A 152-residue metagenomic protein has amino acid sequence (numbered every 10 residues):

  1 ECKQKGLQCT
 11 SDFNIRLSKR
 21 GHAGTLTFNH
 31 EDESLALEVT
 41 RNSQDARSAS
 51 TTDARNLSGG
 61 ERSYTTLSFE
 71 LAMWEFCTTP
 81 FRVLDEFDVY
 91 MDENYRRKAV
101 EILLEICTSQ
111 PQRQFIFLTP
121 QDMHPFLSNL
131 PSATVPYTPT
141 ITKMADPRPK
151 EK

Functional and structural regions predicted by a protein language model:
E1-K152: Terminal ABC-like ATPase head and other globular end-domains that cap long coiled-coil arms in SMC/Rad50/SbcC-family
